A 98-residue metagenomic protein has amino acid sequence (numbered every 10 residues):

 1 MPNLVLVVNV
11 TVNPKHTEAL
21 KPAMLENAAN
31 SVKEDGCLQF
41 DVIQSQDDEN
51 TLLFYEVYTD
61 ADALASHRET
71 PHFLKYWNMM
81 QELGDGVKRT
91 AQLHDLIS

Functional and structural regions predicted by a protein language model:
P2-V5, V42-D48, N78-S98: Glycine-rich beta-strand-turn "strand-cap" elements at beta-sheet edges
L4-K33: N-terminal first-folded block
L4-T11, D41-R68: Short, well-ordered beta-strand segments in beta-rich or mixed alpha/beta enzyme and ligand-binding folds
V8-N9, T70-L74, L96-S98: Short flexible/disordered coil segments
H16, N50, H72: Short phosphate-engaging motifs
A29-L52, H94: Short, glycine- and small/hydrophobic-rich beta-strand elements in well-ordered beta-sheets
N30-L38, V57-A91: An amphipathic, aromatic/His-enriched active-site/gating alpha helix that lines ligand/cofactor pockets
